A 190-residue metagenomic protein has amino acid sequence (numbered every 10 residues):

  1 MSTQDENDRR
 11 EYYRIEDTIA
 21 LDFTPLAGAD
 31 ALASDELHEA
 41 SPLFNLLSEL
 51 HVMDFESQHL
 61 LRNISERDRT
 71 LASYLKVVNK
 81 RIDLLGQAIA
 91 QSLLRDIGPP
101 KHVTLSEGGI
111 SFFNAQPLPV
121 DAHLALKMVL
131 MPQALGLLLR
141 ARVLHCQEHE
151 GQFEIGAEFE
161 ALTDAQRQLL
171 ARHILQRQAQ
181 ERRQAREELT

Functional and structural regions predicted by a protein language model:
M1-T190: Structured alpha-helical
